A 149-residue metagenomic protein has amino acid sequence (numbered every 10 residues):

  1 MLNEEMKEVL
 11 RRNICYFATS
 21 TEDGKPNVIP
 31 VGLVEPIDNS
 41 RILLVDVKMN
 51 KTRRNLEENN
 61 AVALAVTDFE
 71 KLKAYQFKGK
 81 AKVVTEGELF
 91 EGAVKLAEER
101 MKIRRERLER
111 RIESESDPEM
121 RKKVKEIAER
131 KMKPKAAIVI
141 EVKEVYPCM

Functional and structural regions predicted by a protein language model:
M1-V47: N-terminal structural module
E5-K7, R53, K125-R130: A generic local secondary-structure boundary/capping motif
V9-I14, N59-N60, P134: A short, compositionally biased
Y16, L43, A63-A65, A74-Q76 (+1 more regions): Ordered hydrophobic segments in well-structured contexts
S20, T67, E141-K143: Structured loops at beta-to-helix junctions and adjacent beta-edge loops in soluble globular domains
N27-I29, K73-F77: Short beta-strand segments
L33-L72: A short mixed-secondary-structure module that forms the rim of ligand-binding clefts
Y75-M149: Charged, gly/pro-rich active-site loop segments
